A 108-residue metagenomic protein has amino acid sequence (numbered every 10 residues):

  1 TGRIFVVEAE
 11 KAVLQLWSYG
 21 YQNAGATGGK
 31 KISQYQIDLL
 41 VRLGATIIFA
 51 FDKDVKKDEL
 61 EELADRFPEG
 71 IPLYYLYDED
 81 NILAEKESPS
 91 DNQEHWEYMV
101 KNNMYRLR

Functional and structural regions predicted by a protein language model:
G2, V13-R108: TOPRIM fold recognition
I4-V6: Conserved beta-strand elements of the Class I
